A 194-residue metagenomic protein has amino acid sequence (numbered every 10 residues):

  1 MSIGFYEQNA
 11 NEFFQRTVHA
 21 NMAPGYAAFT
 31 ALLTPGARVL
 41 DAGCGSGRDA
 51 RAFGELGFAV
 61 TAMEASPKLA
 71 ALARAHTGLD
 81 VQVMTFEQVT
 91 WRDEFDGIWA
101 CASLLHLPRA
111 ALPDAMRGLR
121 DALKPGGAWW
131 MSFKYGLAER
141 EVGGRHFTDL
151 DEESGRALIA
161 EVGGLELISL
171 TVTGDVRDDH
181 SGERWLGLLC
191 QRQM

Functional and structural regions predicted by a protein language model:
M1-P35, L137: Conserved class I S-adenosyl-L-methionine
G36-G45: Conserved class I S-adenosyl-L-methionine
S46-Q88: Class I SAM-dependent methyltransferase SAM/SAH-binding core
E87-I98: A short acidic, Gly/Pro-enriched loop at the edge of an enzyme's catalytic core that lines a small-molecule cofactor
P113-P125: A short glycine-rich, Lys/Arg-flanked "PGG" loop and its adjoining helix->strand segment in the class I
G126-F133: Conserved beta-strand signature within the Rossmann-like core of class I S-adenosyl-L-methionine
E139-S154, R177-D178: Acceptor-substrate binding/catalytic loop of class I
V176-M194: Core SAM-dependent methyltransferase catalytic element
